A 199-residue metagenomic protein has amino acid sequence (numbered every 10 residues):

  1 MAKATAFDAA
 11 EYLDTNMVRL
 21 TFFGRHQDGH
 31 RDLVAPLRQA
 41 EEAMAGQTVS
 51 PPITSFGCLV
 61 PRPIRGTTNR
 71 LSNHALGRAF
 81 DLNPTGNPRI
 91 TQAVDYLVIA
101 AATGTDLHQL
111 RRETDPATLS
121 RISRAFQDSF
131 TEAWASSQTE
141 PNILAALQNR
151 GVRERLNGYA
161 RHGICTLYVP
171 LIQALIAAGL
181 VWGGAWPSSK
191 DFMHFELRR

Functional and structural regions predicted by a protein language model:
M1-T54: Active-site acidic/histidine clusters and adjacent loop/turn architecture that either coordinate catalytic ions
A35, S50-P51, V60-R62, N87 (+1 more regions): Intrinsic-disorder/low-complexity coil detector
G46-A75: Active-site-adjacent substructure of cysteine-protease-like catalytic cores
T67-R199: Catalytic cores and adjacent binding grooves of peptidoglycan-active enzymes
